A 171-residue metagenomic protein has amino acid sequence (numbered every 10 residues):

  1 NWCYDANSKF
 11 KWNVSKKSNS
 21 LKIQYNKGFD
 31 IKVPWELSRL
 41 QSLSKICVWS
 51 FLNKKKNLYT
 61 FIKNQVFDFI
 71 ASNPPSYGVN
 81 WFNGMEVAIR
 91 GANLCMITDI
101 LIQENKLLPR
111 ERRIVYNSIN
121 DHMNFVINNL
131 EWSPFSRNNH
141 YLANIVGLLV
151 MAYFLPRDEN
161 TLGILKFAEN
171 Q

Functional and structural regions predicted by a protein language model:
N1-K27, K32: N-terminal transition regions in large eukaryotic proteins
V14, Q24, D30-Q171: Aromatic-lined, polymer-binding surfaces characteristic of secreted/periplasmic polysaccharide-degrading enzymes
